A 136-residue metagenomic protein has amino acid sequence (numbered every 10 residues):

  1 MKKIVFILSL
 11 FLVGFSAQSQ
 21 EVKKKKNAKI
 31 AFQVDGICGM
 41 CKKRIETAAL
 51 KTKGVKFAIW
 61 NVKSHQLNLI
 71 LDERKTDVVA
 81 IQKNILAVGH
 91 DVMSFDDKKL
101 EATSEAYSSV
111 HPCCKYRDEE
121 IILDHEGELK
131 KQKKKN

Functional and structural regions predicted by a protein language model:
M1-K25: Bacterial Sec-dependent N-terminal signal peptides
E21-N136: Flexible metal-binding regulatory segments at protein termini and peripheral loops
